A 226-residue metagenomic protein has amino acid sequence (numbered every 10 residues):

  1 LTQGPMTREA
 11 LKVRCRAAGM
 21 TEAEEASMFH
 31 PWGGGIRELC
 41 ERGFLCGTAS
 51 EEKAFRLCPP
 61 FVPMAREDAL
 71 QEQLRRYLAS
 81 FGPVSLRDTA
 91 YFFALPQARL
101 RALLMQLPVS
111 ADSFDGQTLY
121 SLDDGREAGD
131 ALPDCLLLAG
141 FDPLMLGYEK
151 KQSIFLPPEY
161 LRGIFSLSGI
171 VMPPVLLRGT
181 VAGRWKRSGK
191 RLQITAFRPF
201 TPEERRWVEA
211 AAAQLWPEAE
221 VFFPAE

Functional and structural regions predicted by a protein language model:
L1-M145, K151, P157-E226: Long, low-complexity intrinsically disordered regions
